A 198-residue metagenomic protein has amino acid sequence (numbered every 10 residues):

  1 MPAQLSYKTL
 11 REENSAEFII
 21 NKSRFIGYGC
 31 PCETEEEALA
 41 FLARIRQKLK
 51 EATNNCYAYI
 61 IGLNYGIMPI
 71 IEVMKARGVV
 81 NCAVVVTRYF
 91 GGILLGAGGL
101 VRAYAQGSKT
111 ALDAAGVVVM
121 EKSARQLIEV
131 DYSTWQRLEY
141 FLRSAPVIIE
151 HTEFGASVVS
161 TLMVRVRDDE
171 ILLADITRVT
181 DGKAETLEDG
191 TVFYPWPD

Functional and structural regions predicted by a protein language model:
M1-P69, L187-P197: C-terminal regulatory domains involved in ligand/effector binding and gene-expression control
Y28, N55-Y57, N81-V85, R125-L127 (+1 more regions): Structural motif
I70-A114: Active-site beta-strand/loop microenvironment that shapes enzyme catalytic pockets
V117-T134, L162: Short glycine-/aliphatic-rich beta-strand segments at the starts of folded cytosolic domains
E129-V147: Short amphipathic alpha-helix segments
L138-R143, L172-T180: Short amphipathic alpha-helices in soluble, non-transmembrane regions that often serve as interface/regulatory elements
I149-F154, T180-P197: Conserved short beta-strand edge segments in small beta-sheet-based binding/regulatory domains
L162, D168-D169: Terminal, non-globular segments
